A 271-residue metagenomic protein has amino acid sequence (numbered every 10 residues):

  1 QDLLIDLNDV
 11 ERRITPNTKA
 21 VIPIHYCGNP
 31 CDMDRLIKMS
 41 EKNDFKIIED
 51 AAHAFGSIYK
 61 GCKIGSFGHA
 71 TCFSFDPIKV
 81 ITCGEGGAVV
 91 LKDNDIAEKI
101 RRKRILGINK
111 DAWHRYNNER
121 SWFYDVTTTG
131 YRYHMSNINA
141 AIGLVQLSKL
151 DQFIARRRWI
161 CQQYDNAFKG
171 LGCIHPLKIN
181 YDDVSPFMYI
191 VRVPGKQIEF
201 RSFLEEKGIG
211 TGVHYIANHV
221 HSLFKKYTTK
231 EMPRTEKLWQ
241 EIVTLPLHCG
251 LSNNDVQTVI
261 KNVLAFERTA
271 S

Functional and structural regions predicted by a protein language model:
Q1-D9, A20-L36, N43-S74, V80: Conserved PLP phosphate-binding loop immediately N-terminal to the Schiff-base lysine helix in PLP-dependent enzymes
D6-N8, R12, A20-I24, N29 (+4 more regions): PLP-dependent aminotransferase class I/II
T15, I64-G65, I81, R132: Alpha-helix termination/capping residues and helix-transition junctions
A51, S74-P77, K92, Q146 (+1 more regions): A secondary-structure boundary/capping signal
I64-G68, C83, S136, K237-W239: Short Pro/Gly-enriched coil loops immediately N-terminal to beta-strands
S66-K110: Active-site PLP attachment segment
